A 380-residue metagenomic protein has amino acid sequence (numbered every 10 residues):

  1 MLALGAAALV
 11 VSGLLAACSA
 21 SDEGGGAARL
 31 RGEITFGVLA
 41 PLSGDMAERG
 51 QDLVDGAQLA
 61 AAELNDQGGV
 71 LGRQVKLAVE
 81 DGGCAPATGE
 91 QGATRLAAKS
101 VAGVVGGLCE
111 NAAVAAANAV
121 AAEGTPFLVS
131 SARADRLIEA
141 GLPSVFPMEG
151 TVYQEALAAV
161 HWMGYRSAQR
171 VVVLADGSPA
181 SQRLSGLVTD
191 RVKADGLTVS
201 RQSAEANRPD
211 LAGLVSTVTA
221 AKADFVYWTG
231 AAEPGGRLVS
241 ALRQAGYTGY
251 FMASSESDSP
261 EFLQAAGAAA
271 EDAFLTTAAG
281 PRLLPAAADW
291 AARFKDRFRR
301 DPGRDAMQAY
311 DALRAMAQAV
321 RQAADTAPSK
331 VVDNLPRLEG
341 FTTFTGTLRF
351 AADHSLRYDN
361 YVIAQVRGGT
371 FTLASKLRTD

Functional and structural regions predicted by a protein language model:
L14-A17: C-terminal motif of bacterial Sec signal peptides marking the signal peptidase cleavage site
S21-D22, R49-L53, G68-L142, A206 (+2 more regions): Beta-alpha junction/loop-to-helix N-cap segments that form part of ligand/metal-binding clefts
E23-V38, G69-Q74, A97, G164-Q169: Immediate post-signal peptide segment of exported/extracytoplasmic ligand-binding proteins
G25-Q58, Q67, E80-A87, D176-S181 (+1 more regions): Extracytoplasmic "Venus flytrap"
Q91, D135-R136, P143-G246, P281-D289: Extracellular/periplasmic Venus flytrap/periplasmic-binding protein
L96-L108, L128-S130, R170-A175, K222-A232 (+3 more regions): Periplasmic-binding protein-like
V239-Y310, F371, L377-D380: Extracellular/periplasmic periplasmic-binding protein-like sensory domains
F298-A306, A317-T370: Segments of small-molecule ligand-sensing domains
